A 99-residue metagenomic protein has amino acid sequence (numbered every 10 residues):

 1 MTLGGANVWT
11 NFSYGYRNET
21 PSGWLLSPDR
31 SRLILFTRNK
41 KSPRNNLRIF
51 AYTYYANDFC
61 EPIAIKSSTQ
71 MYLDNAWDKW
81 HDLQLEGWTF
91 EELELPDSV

Functional and structural regions predicted by a protein language model:
M1-E86, F90-V99: Terminus-proximal functional modules
